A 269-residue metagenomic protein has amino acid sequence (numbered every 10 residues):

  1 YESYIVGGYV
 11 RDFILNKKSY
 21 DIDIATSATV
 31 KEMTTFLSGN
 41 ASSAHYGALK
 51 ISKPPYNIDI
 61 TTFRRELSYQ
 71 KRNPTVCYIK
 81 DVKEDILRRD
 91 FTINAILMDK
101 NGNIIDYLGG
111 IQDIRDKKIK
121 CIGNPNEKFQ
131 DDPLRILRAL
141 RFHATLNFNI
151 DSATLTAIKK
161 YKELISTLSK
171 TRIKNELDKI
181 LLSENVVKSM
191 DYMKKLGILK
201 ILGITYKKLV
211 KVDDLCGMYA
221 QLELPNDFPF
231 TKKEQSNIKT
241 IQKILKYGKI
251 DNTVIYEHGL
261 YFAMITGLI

Functional and structural regions predicted by a protein language model:
Y1-I269: Catalytic cores of the polymerase beta-like nucleotidyltransferase superfamily and closely associated nucleotide
